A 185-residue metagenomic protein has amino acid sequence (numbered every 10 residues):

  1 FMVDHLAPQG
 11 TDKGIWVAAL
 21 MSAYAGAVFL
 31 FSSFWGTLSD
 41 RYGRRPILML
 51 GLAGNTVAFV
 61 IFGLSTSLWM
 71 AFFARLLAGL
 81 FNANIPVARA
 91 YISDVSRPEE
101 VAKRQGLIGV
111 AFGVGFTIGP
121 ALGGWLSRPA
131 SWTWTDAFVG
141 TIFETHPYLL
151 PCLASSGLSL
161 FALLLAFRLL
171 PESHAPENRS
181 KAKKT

Functional and structural regions predicted by a protein language model:
F1-G14: Short amphipathic helix-loop junctions that connect adjacent transmembrane helices in Major Facilitator Superfamily/SLC
D12-W16, E100-L107, P147: Cytoplasmic loop-to-transmembrane helix junctions
A19-G36, V114: Central cavity-lining transmembrane alpha-helices of secondary-active solute carriers, predominantly the Major
F29-L68: Conserved MFS/SLC helix-loop-helix module at the cytosolic interface between two early adjacent transmembrane helices
L48-G54, A58, A74, F81 (+2 more regions): Residue-level signature of the transmembrane alpha-helical cores of Major Facilitator Superfamily-type secondary
F73-F112: Cytoplasmic helix-loop-helix junction between adjacent transmembrane helices in 12-TM secondary transporters
V87, V114-T133: A gly/Pro-rich, aromatic-decorated transmembrane alpha-helix motif that marks the paired, flexible gating helices
S156-P176: C-terminal membrane-cytosol helix-exit motif in multi-pass small-molecule transporters
